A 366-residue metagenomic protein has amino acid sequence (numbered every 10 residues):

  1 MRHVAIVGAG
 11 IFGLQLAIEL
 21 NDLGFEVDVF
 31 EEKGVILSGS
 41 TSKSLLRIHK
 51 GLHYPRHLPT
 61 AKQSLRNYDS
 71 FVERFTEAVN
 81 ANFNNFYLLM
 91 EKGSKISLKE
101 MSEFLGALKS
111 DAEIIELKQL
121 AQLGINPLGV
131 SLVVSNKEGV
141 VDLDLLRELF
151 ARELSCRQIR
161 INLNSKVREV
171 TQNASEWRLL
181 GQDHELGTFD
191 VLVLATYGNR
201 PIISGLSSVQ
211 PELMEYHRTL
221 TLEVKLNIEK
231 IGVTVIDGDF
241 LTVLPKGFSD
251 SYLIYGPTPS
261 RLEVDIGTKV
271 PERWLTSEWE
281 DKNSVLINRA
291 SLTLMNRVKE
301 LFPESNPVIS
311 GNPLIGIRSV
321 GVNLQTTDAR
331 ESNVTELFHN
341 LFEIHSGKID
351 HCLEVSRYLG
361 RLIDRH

Functional and structural regions predicted by a protein language model:
R2-D28: N-terminal Rossmann-like FAD-binding beta1-loop-alpha1 element of flavoenzymes
D22-S42: Glycine-rich FAD pyrophosphate-binding loop
L37, E185-D237, K246-D250: Central helical "cap/lid" subdomain
L45-L123, G129: Dinucleotide-binding Rossmann-like beta1-alpha1 core, especially the glycine-rich loop that anchors the ADP
V79-M90, L117-R157, F338-S346: Helix-loop-beta segment of a Rossmann-like dinucleotide-binding subdomain
V134-D183, G187, V191, A195-R200 (+1 more regions): Helical element adjacent to the flavin cofactor pocket in flavoenzyme catalytic cores
R261-I317: Flavin-binding catalytic cores
K299-H366: C-terminal catalytic lobe of FAD-dependent flavoproteins
